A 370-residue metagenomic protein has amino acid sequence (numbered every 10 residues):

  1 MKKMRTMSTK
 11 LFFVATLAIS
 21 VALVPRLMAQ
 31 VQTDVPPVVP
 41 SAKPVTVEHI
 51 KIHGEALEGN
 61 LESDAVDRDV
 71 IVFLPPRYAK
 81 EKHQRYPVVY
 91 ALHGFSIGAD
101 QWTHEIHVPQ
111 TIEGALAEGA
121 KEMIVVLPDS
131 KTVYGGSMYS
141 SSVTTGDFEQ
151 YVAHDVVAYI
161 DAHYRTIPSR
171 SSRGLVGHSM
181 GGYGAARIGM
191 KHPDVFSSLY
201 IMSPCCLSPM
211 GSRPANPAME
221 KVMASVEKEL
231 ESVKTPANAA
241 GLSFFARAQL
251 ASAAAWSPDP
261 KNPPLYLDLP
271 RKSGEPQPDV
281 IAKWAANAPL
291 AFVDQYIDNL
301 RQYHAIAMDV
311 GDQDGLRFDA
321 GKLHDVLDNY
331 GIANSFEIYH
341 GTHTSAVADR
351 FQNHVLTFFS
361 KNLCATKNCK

Functional and structural regions predicted by a protein language model:
K2-A15: Bacterial N-terminal signal peptides that target proteins for export
F12-R26: Bacterial N-terminal signal peptides
Q30-K370: Non-catalytic cap/lid and distal C-terminal segments of serine-dependent acyl enzymes
